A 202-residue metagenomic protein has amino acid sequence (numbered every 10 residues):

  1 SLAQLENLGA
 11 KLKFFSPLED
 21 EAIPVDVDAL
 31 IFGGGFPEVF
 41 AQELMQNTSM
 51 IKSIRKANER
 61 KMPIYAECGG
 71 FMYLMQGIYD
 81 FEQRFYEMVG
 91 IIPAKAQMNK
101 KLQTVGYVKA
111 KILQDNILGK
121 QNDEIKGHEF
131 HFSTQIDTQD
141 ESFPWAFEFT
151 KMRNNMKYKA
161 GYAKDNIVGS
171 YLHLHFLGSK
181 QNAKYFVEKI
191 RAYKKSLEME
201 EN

Functional and structural regions predicted by a protein language model:
S1-I54: Acidic, glycine-rich loop-and-beta core segments that form the ion-binding/anion-interacting portion of active sites
A3, N7, S49, G69 (+3 more regions): Conserved active-site and cofactor/substrate-binding residues in soluble primary-metabolism enzymes
N7-K13, E59, A94-Q97, Q135 (+1 more regions): Generic secondary-structure signature for well-ordered alpha-helical cores
A10, D26-V27, R60-M62, Y86-E87 (+1 more regions): Short coil/turn connectors at secondary-structure junctions
L30, E67, V89, F130 (+1 more regions): Hydrophobic, well-ordered secondary-structure elements that form the walls of internal hydrophobic environments
L30-F36, G70, D165-V168: Short acidic (Asp/Glu) and glycine-rich catalytic loops that position anionic groups and cofactors
P37-I117: Cysteine-nucleophile active-site neighborhood
M98-N202: Amide-donor transfer/coupling interface in amidating biosynthetic enzymes
